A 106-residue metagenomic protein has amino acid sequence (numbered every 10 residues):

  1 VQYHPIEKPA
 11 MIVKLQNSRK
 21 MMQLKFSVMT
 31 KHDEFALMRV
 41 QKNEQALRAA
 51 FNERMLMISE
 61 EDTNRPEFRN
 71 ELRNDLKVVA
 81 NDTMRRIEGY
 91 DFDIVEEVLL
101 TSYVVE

Functional and structural regions predicted by a protein language model:
V1-E106: Flexible, low-complexity charged segments
